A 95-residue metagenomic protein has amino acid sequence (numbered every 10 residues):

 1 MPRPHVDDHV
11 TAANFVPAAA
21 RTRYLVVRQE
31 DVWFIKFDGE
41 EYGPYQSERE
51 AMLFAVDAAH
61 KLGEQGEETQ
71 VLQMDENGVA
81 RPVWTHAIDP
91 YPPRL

Functional and structural regions predicted by a protein language model:
M1-D7: N-terminal acidic, proline/glycine-rich, low-complexity intrinsically disordered segments
P2, R28-Q29, F37, W84-A87: Eukaryotic scaffold repeat domains enriched in small/polar residues
H9-A19, D75-L95: A cross-kingdom feature marking charged/low-complexity
V16-E41: Short aromatic-glycine-(Arg/Gly/Cys) micro-motifs in beta-strand/loop hairpins
E41-G43, A51, D89: Short, surface-exposed beta-strand-loop junctions and turns on beta-sheet-rich folds
Q46-E64: A short, charged, amphipathic alpha-helix used as a generic interaction element across diverse proteins
G66-D75: A short amphipathic beta-strand at an alpha->beta junction
